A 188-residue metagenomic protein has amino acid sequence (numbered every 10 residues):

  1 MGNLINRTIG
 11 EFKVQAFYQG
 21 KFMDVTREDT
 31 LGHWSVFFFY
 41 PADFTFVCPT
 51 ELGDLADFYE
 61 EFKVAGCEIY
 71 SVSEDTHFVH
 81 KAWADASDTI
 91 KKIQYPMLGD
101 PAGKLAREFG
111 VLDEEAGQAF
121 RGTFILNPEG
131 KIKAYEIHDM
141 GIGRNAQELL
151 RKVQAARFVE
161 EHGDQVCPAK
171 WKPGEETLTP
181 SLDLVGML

Functional and structural regions predicted by a protein language model:
M1-L188: Chalcogenol-based redox active-site neighborhoods
